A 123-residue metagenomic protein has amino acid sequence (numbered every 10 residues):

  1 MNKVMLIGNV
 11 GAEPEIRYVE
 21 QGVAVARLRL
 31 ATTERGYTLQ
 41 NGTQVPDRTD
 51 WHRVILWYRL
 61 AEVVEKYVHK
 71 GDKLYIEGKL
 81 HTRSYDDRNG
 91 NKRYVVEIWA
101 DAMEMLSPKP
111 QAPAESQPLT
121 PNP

Functional and structural regions predicted by a protein language model:
M1, Y18-G22, T38-V45, N89-N91 (+1 more regions): Acidic, gly/ser/pro-rich intrinsically disordered tails
V4-M5, Y75, Y94, Q111: Residue-level detector of intrinsically disordered/flexible regions characterized by low predicted structural confidence
L6-T49, R53, S84, Y94: Core FKBP-type peptidyl-prolyl cis-trans isomerase
L6-V10, L30, K70-H81, A100-M103: OB-fold and OB-like beta-barrel modules that bind single-stranded nucleic acids
E13, T33-R35, R59, M103 (+1 more regions): Generic structural motif
L30-T32, E62, T82, S107-P108 (+1 more regions): Generic detector of low-complexity/intrinsically disordered segments and short hydrophobic N-terminal stretches
V54-R93: Beta-rich strand-turn-strand
E97: Short aromatic/basic micro-patch
